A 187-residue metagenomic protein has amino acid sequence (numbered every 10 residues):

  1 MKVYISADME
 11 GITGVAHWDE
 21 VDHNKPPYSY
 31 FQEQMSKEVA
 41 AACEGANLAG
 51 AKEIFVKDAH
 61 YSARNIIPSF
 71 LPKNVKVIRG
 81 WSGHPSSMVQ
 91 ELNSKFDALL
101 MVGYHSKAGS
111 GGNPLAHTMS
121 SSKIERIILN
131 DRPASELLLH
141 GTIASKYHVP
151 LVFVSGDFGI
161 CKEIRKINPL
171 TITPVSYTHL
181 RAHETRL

Functional and structural regions predicted by a protein language model:
Y4-E20, F31: N-terminal glycine-rich anion-binding loops that anchor highly charged ligand groups
S6-A7, K57-D58, L99-G103, V154-S155: Short beta-strand segments
A16-D19, V39-S94: Glycine-rich nucleotide/cofactor/substrate-binding loop typically near the N-terminus or early in the first domain
V21-A41: Short catalytic helix/loop segments, enriched in acidic residues and glycine and frequently bearing histidine
V77-R79, L170-Y177: Short hydrophobic/aromatic-enriched beta-strand-loop microsegments
G83, S121-Y147, G156: Active-site glycine-rich loop that binds ribose-phosphate moieties when present
G112, A116-T118, L129-N130: Conserved mixed alpha/beta catalytic, RNA-binding, or beta-rich assembly cores of soluble enzyme, regulatory
T178-T185: Conserved small/polar residues in nucleotide/adenosyl-binding loops
